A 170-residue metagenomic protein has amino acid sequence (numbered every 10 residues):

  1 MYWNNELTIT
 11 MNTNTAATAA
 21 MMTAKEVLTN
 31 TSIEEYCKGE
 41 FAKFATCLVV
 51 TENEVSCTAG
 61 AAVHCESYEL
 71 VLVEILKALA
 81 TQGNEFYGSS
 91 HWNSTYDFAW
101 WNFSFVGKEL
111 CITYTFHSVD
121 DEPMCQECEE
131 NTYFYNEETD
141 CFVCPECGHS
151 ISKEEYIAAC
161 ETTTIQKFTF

Functional and structural regions predicted by a protein language model:
M1-N4, C57, C144: Short glycine-enriched loop/turn motifs at secondary-structure junctions
M1-T31, K167-T169: Short, extreme N-terminal segment that most often corresponds to the first beta-strand
I9, D140-C141: N-terminal processing/targeting junctions
Y36-E129, Y135-T139, E146-F170: Charged interaction segments
